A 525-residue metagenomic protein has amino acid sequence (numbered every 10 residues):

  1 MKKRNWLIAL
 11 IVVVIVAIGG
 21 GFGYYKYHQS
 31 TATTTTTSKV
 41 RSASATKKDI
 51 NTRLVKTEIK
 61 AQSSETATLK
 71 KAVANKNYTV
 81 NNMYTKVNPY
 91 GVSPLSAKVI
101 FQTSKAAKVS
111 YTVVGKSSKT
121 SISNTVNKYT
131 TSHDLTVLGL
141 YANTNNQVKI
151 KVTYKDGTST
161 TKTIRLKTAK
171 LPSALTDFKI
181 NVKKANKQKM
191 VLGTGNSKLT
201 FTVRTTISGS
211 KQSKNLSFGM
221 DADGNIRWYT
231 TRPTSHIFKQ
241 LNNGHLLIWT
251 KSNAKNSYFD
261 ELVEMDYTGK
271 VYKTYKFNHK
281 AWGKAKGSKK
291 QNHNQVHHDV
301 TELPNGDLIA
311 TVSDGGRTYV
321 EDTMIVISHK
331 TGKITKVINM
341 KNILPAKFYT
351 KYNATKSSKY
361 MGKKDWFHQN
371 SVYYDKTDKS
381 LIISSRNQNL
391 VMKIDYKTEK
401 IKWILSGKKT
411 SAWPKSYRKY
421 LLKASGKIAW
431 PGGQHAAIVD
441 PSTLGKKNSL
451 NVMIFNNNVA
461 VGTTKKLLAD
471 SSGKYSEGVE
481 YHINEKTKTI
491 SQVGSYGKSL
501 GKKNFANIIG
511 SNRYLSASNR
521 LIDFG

Functional and structural regions predicted by a protein language model:
M1-V13: N-terminal Sec-pathway targeting helices
K2-K3, K26, S118, T153-K155: N-terminal secretory/membrane-targeting helices
V12-F22: Gram-negative bacterial Sec-dependent N-terminal signal peptides
G20-V40: Sec-dependent signal peptide cleavage junction
V40-R41, A45, D49-K60, K71 (+6 more regions): Histidine-/acidic-rich catalytic cores in large beta-rich domains
K119-T130: Solvent-exposed serine/threonine-rich low-complexity stretches and specific carbohydrate-binding patches
S123, Q147-V148: N-terminal accessory segment at the very beginning of proteins
